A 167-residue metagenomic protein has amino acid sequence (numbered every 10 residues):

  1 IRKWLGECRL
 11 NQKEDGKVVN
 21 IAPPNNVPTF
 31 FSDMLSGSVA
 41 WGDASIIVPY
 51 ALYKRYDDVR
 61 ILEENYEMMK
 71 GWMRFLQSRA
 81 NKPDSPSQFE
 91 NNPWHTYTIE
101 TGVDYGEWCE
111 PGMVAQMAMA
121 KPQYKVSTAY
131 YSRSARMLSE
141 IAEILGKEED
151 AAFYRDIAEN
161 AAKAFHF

Functional and structural regions predicted by a protein language model:
I1-N25, R55-A129, L145-F167: Active-site acid/base region of carbohydrate-active enzymes
I1-W4, V39-A51, Y124-S139: Well-ordered alpha-helical segments within folded domains of soluble proteins
T29-M34: Conserved, well-structured interaction surfaces
S36-A40, A44, V48-A51, G106 (+2 more regions): Amphipathic, alpha-helical segments enriched in basic
L138-I141, A161: TPR/TPR-like alpha-solenoid repeats
